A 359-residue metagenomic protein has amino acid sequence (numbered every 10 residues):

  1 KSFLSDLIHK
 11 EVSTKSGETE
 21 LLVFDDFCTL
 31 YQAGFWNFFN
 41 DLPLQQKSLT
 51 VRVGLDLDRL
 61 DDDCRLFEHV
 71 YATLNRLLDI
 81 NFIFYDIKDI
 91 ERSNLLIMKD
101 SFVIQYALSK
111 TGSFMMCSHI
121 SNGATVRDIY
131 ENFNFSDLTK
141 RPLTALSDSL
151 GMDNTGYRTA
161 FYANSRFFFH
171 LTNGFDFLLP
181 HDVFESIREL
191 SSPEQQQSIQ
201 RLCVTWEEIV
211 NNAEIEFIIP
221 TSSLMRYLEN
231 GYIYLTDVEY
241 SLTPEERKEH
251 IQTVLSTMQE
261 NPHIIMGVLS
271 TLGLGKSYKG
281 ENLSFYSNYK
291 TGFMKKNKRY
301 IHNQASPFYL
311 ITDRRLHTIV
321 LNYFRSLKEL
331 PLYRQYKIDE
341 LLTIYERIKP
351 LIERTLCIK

Functional and structural regions predicted by a protein language model:
K1-R334: Hydrophobic protein-protein interaction segments
T318-K359: Charge-biased C-terminal accessory regions appended to nucleic-acid-, cytoskeletal NTPase
